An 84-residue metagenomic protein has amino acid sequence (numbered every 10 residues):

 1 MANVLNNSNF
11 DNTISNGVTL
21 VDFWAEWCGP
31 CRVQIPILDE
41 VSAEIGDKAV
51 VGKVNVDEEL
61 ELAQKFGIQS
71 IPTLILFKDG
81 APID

Functional and structural regions predicted by a protein language model:
A2-V18: A short beta-strand-turn-helix
N6, W24, V50-G52: Conserved Rossmann-like nucleotide-binding pocket used by diverse enzymes that bind dinucleotide cofactors
N9, E58-L62: Short acidic active-site motifs
N16-L20, V33-V54: Conserved helix-turn-beta segment immediately C-terminal to the redox Cys motif in thioredoxin-like folds
L20-F23, L38, E61-L62, P72-D84: A short, hydrophobic beta-strand/beta-hairpin element that forms part of a small beta-sheet core
C28-C31: Hydrophobic heptad-repeat coiled-coil signature
G52, D57, I75: Short, internal strand/loop/helix patches that form the active-site neighborhood or redox-interaction surface
K65-Q69: A short glycine-leucine-enriched loop at secondary-structure breakpoints that most characteristically corresponds
